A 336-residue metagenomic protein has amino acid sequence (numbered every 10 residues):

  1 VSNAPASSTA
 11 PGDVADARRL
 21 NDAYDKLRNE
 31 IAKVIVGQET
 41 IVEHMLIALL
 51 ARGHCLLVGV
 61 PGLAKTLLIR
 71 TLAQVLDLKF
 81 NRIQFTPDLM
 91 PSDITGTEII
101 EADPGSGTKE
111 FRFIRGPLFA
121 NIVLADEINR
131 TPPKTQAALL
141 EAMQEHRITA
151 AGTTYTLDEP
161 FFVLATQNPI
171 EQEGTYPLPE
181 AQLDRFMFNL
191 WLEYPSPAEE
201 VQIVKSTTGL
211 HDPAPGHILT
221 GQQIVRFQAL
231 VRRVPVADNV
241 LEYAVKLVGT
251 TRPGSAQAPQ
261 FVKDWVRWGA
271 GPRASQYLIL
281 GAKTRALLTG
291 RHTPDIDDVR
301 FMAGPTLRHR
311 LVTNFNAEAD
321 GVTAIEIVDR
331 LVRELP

Functional and structural regions predicted by a protein language model:
V1-P11, R18, P253-P336: C-terminal engagement/docking regions of AAA+ P-loop ATPases
D13-N21, V34, T175, N189-F261 (+4 more regions): Conserved C-terminal "switch" segment of AAA+ ATPases
A17-L63: Pre-Walker A (pre-P-loop) alpha-helix and adjacent loop at the N terminus of AAA/AAA+ ATPase modules, a conserved
H44-I47, E101-L124: Conserved alpha-helical scaffold flanking the Walker A/P-loop in AAA+ ATPase domains
L49-P87: Walker A/P-loop
C55, V123, F161: Conserved beta-strand position immediately N-terminal to the Walker
V60, I94, T166: P-loop (Walker A) phosphate-binding loop of NTP-binding proteins
E101-S106, E127, T131-T135, M143-V234 (+1 more regions): Canonical AAA+ ATPase core
